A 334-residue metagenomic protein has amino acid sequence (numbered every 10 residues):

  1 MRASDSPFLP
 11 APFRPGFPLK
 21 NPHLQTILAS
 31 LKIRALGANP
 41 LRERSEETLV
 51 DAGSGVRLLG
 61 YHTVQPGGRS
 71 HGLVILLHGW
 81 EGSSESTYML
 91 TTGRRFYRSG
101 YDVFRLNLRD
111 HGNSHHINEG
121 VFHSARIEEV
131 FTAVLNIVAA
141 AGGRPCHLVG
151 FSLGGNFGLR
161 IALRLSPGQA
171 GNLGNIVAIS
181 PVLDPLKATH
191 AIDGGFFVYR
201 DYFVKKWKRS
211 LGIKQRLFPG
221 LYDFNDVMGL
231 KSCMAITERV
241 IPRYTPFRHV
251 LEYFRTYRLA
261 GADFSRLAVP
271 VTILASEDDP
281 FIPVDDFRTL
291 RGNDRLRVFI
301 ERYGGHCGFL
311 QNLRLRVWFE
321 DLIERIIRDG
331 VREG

Functional and structural regions predicted by a protein language model:
T26-G68, L310: N-terminal cap/lid segment of alpha/beta-hydrolase-fold proteins
R57, T63-I117: Short, surface-exposed "cap/lid" segments of acyl-processing enzymes
R95, R109-H147: Catalytic nucleophile-loop/oxyanion-hole region of alpha/beta-hydrolase and closely related hydrolase-like folds
G143, H147-Y244: Alpha/beta-hydrolase-fold enzymes
P242-D263: Active-site nucleophile elbow and catalytic-triad environment of alpha/beta-hydrolase enzymes
L267, I273-A275, D279: Short beta-strand/loop motif that positions the catalytic acidic residue of the alpha/beta-hydrolase fold
G292-G308: Catalytic histidine neighborhood in serine/cysteine hydrolases with alpha/beta-hydrolase-type architecture
G304-W318: Catalytic histidine-centered segment of alpha/beta-hydrolase-like enzymes
